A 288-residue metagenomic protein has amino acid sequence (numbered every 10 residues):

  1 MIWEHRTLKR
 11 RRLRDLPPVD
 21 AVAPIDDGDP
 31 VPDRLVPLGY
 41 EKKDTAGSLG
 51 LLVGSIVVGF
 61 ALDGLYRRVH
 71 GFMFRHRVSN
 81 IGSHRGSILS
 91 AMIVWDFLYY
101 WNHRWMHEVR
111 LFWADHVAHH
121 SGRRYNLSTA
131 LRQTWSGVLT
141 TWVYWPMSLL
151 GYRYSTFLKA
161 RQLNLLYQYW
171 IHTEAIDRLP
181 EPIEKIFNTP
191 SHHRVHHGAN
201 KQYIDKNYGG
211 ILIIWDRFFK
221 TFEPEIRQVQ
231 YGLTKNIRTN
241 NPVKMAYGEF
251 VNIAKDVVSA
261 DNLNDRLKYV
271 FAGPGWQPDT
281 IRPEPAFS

Functional and structural regions predicted by a protein language model:
M1-M73, H84-Y100: Specific transmembrane helices
R6-V31, P37, R124-S128, W170-S288: Cytosolic/stromal cytosol-facing helical appendages immediately following the last transmembrane segment
V53-G54, V58-L62, I81-G232: Membrane-embedded catalytic scaffold of the fatty acid hydroxylase/desaturase
H76: Beta-strand-enriched accessory nucleic-acid recognition/scaffold domains that flank the catalytic cores of large
